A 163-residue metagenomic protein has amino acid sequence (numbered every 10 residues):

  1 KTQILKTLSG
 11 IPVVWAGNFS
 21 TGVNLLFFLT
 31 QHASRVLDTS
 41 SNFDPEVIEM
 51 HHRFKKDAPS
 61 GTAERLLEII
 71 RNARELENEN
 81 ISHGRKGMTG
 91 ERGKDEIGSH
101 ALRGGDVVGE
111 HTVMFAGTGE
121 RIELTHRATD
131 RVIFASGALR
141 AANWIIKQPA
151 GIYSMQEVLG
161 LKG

Functional and structural regions predicted by a protein language model:
K1-V14, N24-R35: Rossmann-fold NAD(P)-binding glycine/threonine-rich loop
K6-A16, G117-L124: Glycine/charged-rich beta-loop-alpha catalytic/anionic-binding loops adjacent to active sites
F19: Active-site nucleophile and cofactor-binding loops and adjacent substrate-binding regions of central metabolic enzymes
S41-G163: C-terminal substrate-binding/catalytic lobe of Rossmann-fold NAD(P)-dependent oxidoreductases
